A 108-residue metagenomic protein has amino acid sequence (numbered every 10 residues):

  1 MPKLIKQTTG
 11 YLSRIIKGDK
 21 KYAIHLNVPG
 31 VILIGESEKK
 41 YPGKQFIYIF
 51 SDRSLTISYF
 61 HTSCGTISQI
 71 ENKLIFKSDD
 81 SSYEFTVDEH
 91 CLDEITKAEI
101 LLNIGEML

Functional and structural regions predicted by a protein language model:
M1-K3, G105-L108: Short intrinsically disordered terminal tails
P2-Y48: Long, low-hydrophobicity ectodomains and other hydrophilic envelope-associated domains
T8, Y22, P29, D88 (+2 more regions): Terminal low-complexity, poorly structured segments
L12-I15, A23, I34, L55-I57 (+3 more regions): Short linear proline/tyrosine/threonine-rich motifs used for host-factor recruitment and membrane trafficking/assembly
G18, N27, N72, N103-G105: Short, flexible coil/linker elements and helix-boundary hinge sites characteristic of intrinsically disordered
I34-I75, S82: Acidic, low-complexity, intrinsically disordered interaction modules
T66-L101: Short, compact, well-ordered microdomains
